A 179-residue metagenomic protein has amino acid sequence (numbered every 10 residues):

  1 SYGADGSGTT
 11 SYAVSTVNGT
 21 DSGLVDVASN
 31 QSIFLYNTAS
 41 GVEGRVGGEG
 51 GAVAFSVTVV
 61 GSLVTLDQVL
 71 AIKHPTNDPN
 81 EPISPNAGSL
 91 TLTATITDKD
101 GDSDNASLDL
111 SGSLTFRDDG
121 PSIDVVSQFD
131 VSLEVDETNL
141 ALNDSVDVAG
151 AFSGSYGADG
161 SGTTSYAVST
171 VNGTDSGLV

Functional and structural regions predicted by a protein language model:
S1-V179: Acidic/polar, solvent-exposed loop/turn segments
